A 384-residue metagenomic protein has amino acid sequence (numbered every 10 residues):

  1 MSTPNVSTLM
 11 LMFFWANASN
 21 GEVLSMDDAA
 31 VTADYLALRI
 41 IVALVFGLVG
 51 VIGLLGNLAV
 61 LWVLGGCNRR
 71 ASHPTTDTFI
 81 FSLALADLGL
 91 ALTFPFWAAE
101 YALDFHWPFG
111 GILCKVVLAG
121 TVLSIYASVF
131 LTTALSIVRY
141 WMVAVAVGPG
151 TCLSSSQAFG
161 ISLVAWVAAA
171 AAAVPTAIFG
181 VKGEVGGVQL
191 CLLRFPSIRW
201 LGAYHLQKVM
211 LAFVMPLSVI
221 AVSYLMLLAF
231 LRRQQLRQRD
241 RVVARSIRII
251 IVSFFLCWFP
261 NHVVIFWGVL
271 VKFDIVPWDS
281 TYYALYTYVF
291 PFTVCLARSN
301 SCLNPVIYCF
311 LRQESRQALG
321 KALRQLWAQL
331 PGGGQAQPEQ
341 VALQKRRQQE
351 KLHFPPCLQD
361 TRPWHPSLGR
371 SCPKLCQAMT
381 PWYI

Functional and structural regions predicted by a protein language model:
M1-A33, V185, P277-D279, Q313-I384: Intrinsically disordered regulatory tails of 7TM GPCRs
G21-A33, Y101-V122, Y126, A144-V145 (+4 more regions): Loop architecture of class A 7-transmembrane GPCRs
Y35-G47, R69-L135, M142-C152: Extracellular TM2-ECL1-early TM3 structural module of rhodopsin-like
A37-L44, S72, D77, F81 (+8 more regions): Alpha-helical membrane-protein architecture signal
L38-C67, A221: First transmembrane helix
G50, S82-F94, V122, I161-A173 (+3 more regions): Alpha-helical transmembrane segments of multi-pass membrane proteins
L85, L192-I198, V209-V214, L228-V264 (+3 more regions): Intracellular effector-coupling site of seven-transmembrane GPCRs, centered on the ICL3-to-TM6 transition
I125-L163, M226-L228, R232-R233, C309-R316: Class A GPCR helix-loop hinge within the 7TM core
